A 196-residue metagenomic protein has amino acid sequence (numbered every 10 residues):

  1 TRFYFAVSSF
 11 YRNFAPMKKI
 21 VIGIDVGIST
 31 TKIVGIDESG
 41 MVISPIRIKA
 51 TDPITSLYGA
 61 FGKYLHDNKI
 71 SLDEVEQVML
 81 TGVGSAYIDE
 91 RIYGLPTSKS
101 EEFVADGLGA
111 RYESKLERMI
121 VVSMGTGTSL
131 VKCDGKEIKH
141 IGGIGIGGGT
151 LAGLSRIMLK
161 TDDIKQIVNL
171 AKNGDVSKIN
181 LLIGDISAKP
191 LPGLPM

Functional and structural regions predicted by a protein language model:
F14-G23, G27, E38, I183-M196: ATP-binding/phosphotransfer module of carbohydrate and carboxylate kinases, centering on a glycine-rich
M17, I88-V122, G127-E137: Conserved phosphate-binding catalytic cores of ATP/NTP-utilizing and phosphoryl-transfer enzymes
K18-G59, I138: Short glycine-rich, Thr/Ser-proximal phosphate-binding strand/loop in the N-terminal lobe of ATP-dependent enzymes
K19-D25, V75-M79, M119-S123, G143: Short glycine-aspartate micro-motif
D25-S29, V83, V122-G127, G145-G148: A short acidic Gly-Thr/Ser loop motif
F61-E76: Phosphate/pyrophosphate-binding loops at sites that engage ATP/ADP/AMP, CoA/4′-phosphopantetheine, polyphosphate
R156-M196: Active-site rim beta-loop-alpha module in soluble metabolic enzymes
